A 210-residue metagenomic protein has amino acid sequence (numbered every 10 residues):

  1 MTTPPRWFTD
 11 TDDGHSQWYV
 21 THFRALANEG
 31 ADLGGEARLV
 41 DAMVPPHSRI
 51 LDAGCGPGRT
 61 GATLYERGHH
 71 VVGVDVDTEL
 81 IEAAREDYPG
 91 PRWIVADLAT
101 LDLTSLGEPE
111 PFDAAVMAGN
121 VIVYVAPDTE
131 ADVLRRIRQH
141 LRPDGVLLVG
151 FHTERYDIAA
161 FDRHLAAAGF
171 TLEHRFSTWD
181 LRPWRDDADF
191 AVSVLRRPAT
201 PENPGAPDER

Functional and structural regions predicted by a protein language model:
M1-P46: Conserved class I S-adenosyl-L-methionine
H47-G56: Conserved class I S-adenosyl-L-methionine
P57-D102: Class I SAM-dependent methyltransferase SAM/SAH-binding core
T104-A114: A short acidic, Gly/Pro-enriched loop at the edge of an enzyme's catalytic core that lines a small-molecule cofactor
D113-D128: A short SAM/SAH-binding and catalytic strip from SAM-dependent methyltransferases
A131-P143: A short glycine-rich, Lys/Arg-flanked "PGG" loop and its adjoining helix->strand segment in the class I
D144-F151: Conserved beta-strand signature within the Rossmann-like core of class I S-adenosyl-L-methionine
R185-R210: Core SAM-dependent methyltransferase catalytic element
